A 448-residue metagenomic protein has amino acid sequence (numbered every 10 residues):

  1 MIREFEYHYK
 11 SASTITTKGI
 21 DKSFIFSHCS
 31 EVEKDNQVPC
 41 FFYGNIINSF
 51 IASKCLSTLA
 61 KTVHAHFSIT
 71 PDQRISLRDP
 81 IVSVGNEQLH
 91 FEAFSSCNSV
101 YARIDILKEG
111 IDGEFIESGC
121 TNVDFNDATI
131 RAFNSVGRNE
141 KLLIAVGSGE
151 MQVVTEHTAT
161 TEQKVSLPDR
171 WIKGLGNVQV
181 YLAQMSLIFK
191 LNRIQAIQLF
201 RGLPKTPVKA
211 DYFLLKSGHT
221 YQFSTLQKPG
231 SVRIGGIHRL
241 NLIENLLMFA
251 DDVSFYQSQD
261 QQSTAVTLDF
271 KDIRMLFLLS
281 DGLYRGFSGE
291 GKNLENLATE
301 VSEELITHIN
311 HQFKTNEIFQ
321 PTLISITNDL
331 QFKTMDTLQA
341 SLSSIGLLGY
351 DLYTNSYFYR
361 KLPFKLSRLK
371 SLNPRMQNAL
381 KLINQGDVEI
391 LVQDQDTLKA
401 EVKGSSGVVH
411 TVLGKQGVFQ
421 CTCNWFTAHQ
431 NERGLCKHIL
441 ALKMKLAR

Functional and structural regions predicted by a protein language model:
M1-R448: Long, low-complexity, compositionally biased intrinsically disordered regions
